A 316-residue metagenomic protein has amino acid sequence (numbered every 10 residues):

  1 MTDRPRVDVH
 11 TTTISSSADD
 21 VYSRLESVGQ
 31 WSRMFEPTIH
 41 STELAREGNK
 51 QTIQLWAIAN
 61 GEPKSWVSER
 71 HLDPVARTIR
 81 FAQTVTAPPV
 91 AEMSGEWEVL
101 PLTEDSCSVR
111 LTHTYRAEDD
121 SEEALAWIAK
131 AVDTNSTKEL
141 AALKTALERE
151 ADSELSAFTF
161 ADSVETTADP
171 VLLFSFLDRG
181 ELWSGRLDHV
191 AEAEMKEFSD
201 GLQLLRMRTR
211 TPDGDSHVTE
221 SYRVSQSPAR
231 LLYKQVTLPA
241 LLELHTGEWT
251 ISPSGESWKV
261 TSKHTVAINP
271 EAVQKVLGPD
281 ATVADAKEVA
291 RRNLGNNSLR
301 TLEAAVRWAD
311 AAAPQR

Functional and structural regions predicted by a protein language model:
M1-N49, A129, T137-D200, R316: Hydrophobic ligand-binding cavity/cleft-lining segments
P5, T52-A57, S65-V67, A82-T137 (+1 more regions): Beta-strand/loop substructures that line and gate deep hydrophobic ligand-binding cavities in soluble
V9-T11, W31, R70, A82-T86 (+3 more regions): Activation on folded, globular domain regions of eukaryotic proteins
A18, E43-N49, H71-R77, E98-V109 (+3 more regions): A short, structured loop/turn motif at beta-sheet edges
L25, W31, E96-E98, C107-V109 (+5 more regions): Short, structured motif recognition centered on aromatic/hydrophobic residues
S27, Q51-I53, A76-Q83, Q203-L205 (+1 more regions): Short Pro/Gly-enriched beta-strand edge/turn motifs at strand-loop
V132-L140, K144, R291-S298, L302: N-terminal membrane-insertion helices
E165, L172, R179-A272, A281-D285: Structured core of small recognition/catalytic domains
